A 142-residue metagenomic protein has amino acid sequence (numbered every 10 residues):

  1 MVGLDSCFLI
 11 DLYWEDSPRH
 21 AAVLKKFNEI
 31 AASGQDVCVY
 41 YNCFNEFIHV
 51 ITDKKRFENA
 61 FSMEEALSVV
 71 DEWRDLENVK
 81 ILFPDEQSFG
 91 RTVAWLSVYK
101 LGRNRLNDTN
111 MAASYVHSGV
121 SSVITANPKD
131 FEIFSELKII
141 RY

Functional and structural regions predicted by a protein language model:
M1-V39, K54-S68: Short, well-structured N-terminal submotif of metal-dependent ribonuclease cores
F8, C43, S88, N110-M111 (+1 more regions): Alpha-helix capping/helix-boundary segments
Y13, I51, N127, S135: Short, flexible helix/strand-to-coil boundary loops that buttress conserved ligand/catalytic motifs in alpha/beta
E29-S33, D53-F57, D75, V79 (+1 more regions): General structural signal for alpha-helix termini and helix-helix connectors
C38-Y41, T125: Short beta-strand segments at enzyme active-site cores
V70-S88, V93, K100, F131-Y142: Short acidic, glycine/proline-enriched helix-loop-strand junctions
V79-S122, A126: Active-site neighborhoods of divalent-metal-dependent phosphate/nucleic-acid chemistry enzymes
